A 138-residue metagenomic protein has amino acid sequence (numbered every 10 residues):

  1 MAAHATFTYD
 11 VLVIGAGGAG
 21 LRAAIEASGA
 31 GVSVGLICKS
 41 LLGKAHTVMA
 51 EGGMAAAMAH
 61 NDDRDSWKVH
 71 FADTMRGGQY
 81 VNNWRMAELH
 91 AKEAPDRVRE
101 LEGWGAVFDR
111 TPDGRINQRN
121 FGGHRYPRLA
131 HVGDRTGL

Functional and structural regions predicted by a protein language model:
M1-H4, A23, M75-G78: A short alpha-helix capping/helix-coil boundary motif
M1-T8, Q118-F121: A short, basic/flexible loop-to-alpha-helix module at the beginning of a structural domain
V11-L36: N-terminal Rossmann-like FAD-binding beta1-loop-alpha1 element of flavoenzymes
K39-L138: Conserved N-terminal/central alpha/beta ligand/cofactor-binding core
